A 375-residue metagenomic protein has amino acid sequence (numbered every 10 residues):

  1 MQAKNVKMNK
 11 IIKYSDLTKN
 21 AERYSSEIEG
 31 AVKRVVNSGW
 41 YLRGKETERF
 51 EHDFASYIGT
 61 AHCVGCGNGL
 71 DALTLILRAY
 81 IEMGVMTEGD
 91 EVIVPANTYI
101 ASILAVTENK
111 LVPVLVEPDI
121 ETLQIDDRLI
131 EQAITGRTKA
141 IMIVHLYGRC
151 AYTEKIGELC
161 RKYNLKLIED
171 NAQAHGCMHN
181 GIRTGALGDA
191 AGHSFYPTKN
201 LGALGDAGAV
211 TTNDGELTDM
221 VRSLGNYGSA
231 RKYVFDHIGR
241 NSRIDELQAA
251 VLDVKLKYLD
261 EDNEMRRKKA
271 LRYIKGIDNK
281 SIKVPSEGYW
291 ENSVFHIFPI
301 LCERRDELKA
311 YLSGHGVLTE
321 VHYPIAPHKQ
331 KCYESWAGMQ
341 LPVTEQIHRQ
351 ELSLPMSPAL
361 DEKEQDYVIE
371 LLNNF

Functional and structural regions predicted by a protein language model:
M1-W40, K45: N-terminal "arm"/small-domain region of PLP-dependent enzymes with the aminotransferase-like
A3-K7, T18, G30, T47-H52 (+7 more regions): PLP-dependent aminotransferase class I/II
R23, M86, R266: Pyridoxal 5′-phosphate
W40, G44-E91, A105-N109, L115 (+1 more regions): Phosphate-binding glycine-rich loop
V64, I93, V114, L167-I168 (+3 more regions): Structural detector of well-ordered beta-strand residues that form the stable sheet scaffold of enzyme domains
L73, C150, E169, A174-G176 (+1 more regions): Catalytic P-loop NTPase motifs of RecA-like helicase/translocase cores
I81-L146, C150-E169, M178: PLP-dependent aminotransferase-like
E169-L204, R231-D236: Conserved active-site segment immediately N-terminal to the catalytic lysine that forms the internal aldimine
